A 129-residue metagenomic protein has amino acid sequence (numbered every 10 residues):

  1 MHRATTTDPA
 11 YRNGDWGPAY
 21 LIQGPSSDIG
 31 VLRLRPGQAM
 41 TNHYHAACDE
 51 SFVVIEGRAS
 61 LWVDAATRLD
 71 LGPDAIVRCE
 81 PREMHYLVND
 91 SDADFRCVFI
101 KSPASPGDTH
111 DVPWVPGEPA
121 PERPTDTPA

Functional and structural regions predicted by a protein language model:
M1-D28, T41, D108-A129: A short, N-terminal "cap"/entry segment at the start of jelly-roll beta-barrel domains of the cupin/DSBH fold
A19-Q23, L32, M40-H45, V63 (+2 more regions): Short histidine-centered beta-strand/loop micro-motifs that create catalytic or ligand/metal-coordination sites
P25-S27, R35-Q38, R58-S60, P103-P106: Short, charged/polar surface micro-motifs in flexible loops or helix N-caps
S27, P36, A47-C48, T67 (+2 more regions): A generic "binding-loop/recognition-motif" signal
R33-R35, H45-L61, I100: Short, conserved beta-strand element in jelly-roll/cupin
A39-T41, S60, I76-V77, P81-L87: Histidine-centered metal-chelating micro-motifs
A65-P81: Short acidic-glycine-tyrosine-enriched beta hairpin
R68, P81-G107: Ligand-binding loop in jelly-roll beta-barrel domains
